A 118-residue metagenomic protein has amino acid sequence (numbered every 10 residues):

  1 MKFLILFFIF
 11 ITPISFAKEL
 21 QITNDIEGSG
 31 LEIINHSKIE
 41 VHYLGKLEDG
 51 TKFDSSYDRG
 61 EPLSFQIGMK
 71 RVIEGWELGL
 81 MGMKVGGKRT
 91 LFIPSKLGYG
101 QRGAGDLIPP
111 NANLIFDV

Functional and structural regions predicted by a protein language model:
K2-F8, P13-D117: Cross-family detector of peptidyl-prolyl cis-trans isomerase
